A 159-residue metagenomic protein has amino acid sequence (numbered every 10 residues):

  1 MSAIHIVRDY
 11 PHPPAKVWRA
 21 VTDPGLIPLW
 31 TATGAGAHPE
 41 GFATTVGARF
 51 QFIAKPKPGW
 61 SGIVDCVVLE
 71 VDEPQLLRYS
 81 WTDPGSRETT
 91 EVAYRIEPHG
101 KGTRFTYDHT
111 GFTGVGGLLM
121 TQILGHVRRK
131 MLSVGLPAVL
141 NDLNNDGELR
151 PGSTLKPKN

Functional and structural regions predicted by a protein language model:
M1-A37, N159: Hydrophobic ligand-binding cavity/cleft-lining segments
M1-V7, P14, A37, R49 (+4 more regions): Intrinsic-disorder/low-complexity, polar/charged segments enriched in Ser/Thr/Lys/Arg/Asp/Glu/Gln
A15, R19, E70, K101 (+1 more regions): Replace "anionic and nucleotidyl ligands
W18-V21, W81, L124, R128-R129: Tryptophan-centric aromatic hotspots in well-structured domains and transmembrane helices
P28, G41, Q51, P56-K101 (+1 more regions): Hydrophobic-ligand binding "helix-grip"
G111-N159: A conserved amphipathic terminal alpha-helix motif
